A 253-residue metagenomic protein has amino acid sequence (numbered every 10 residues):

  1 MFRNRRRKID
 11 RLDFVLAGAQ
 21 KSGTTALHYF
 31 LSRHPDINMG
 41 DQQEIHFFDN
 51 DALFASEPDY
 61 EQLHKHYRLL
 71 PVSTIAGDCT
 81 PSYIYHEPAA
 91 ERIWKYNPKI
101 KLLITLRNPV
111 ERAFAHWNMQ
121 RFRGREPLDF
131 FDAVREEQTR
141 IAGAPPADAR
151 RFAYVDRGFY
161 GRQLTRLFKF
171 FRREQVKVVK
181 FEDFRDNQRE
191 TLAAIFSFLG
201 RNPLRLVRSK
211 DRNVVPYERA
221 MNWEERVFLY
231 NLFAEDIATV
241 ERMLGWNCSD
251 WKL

Functional and structural regions predicted by a protein language model:
M1-I84, K95-T105, P109-A144, F171: PAPS-dependent sulfotransferase catalytic core
V15, A26, R92, K101 (+3 more regions): Amphipathic alpha-helical recognition patches that constitute DNA-binding helices
F54-P58, Y83-E87, Y154-G161, N231-A234: Conserved phosphate-coordination/catalytic loops
Y60-H64, A90, L164-T165, I237: Generic structural signal for well-ordered alpha-helices, preferentially at hydrophobic/aromatic core positions
P81, A142-D156, K180, R212-E225: Surface-exposed cleft-lining segments at the edges of enzyme active sites
P88-I93, T191: Distinct, well-ordered alpha-helical segments
I93-K95, S197: Short, surface-exposed basic-aromatic patches at helix termini and helix-loop junctions that form
T165-L253: The conserved 3'-phosphoadenosine-5'-phosphosulfate
